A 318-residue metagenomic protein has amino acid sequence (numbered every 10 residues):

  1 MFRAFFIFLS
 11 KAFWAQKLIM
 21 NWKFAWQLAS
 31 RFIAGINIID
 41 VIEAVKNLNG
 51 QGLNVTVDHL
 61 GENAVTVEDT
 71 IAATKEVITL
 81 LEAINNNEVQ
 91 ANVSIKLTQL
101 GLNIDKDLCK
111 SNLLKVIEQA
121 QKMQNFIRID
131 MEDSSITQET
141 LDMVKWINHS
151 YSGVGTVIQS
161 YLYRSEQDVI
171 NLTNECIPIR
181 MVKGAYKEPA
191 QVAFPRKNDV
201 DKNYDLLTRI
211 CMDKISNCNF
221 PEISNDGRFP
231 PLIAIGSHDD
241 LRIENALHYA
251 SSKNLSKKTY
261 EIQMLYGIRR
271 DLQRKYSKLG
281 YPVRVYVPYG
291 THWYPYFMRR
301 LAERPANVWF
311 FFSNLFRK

Functional and structural regions predicted by a protein language model:
M1-K318: Positively charged, amphipathic and often flexible ligand-engagement surfaces
